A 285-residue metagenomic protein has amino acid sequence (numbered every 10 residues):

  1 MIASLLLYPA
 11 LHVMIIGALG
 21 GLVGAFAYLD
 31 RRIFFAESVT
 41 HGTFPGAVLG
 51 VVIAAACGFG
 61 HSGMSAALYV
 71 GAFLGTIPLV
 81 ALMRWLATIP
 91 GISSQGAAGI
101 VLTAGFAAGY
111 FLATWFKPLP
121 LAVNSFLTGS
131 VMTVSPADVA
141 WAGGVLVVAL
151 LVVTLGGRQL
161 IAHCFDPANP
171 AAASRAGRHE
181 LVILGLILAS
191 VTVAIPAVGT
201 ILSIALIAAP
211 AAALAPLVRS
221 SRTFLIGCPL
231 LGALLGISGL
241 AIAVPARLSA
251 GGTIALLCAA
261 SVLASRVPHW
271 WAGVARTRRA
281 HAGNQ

Functional and structural regions predicted by a protein language model:
M1-A18: Membrane-interfacial amphipathic/re-entrant helices at transmembrane-helix boundaries
P9-H12, S65-F73, Q95-G99, G143 (+3 more regions): Loop-to-transmembrane alpha-helix initiation sites
V13-L29: N-terminal signal-anchor/start-transfer transmembrane helix
A25-L119, L214-G227, A243-P245, W270-W271: Short loop segments and helix-boundary regions at transmembrane helix junctions of multi-pass inner-membrane proteins
P90-G156: Transmembrane helix-bundle core of multi-pass membrane transporters and related energy-transducing complexes
L151-I183: Membrane-helix/interface signature in polytopic inner-membrane proteins
A197, S203-G252: Transmembrane alpha-helical segments in multi-pass inner-membrane proteins
L248-Q285: Cytosolic-side transmembrane-helix boundaries in multi-pass membrane proteins
